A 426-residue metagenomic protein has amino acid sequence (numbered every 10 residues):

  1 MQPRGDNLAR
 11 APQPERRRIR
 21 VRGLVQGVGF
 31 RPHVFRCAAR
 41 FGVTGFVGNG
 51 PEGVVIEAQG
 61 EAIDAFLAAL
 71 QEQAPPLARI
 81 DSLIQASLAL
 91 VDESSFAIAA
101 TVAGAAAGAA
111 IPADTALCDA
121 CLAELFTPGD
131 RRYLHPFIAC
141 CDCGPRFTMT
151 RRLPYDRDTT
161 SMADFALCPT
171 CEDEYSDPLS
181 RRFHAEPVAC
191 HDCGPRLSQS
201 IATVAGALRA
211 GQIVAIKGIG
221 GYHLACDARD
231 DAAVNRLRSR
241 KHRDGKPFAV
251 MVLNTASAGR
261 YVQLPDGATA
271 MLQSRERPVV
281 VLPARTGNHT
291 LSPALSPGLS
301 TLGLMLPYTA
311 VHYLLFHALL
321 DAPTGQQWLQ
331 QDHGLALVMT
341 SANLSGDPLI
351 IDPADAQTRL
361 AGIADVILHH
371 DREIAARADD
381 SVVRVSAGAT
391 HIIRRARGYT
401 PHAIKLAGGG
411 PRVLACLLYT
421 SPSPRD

Functional and structural regions predicted by a protein language model:
M1-P187, H191-P195: Intrinsically disordered, low-complexity, mixed-charge
S87, G221-N288, A375: A phosphate-binding glycine/aspartate-rich beta-alpha loop in the early core of alpha/beta enzymes
R196-G206: N- or domain-start disorder-to-order transition segments that initiate the globular core
V204-Q212, Q326-H333: Glycine-rich phosphate/diphosphate-binding loops that line cofactor/substrate pockets in enzymes
V214-K217, L224, V250-V252, Q273 (+8 more regions): General beta-strand structural signal in soluble alpha/beta enzymes
M271-L272, V279, P283-D347: Divalent-metal (Mg2+/Mn2+/Ca2+)-assisted nucleotide/phosphate chemistry catalytic cores
L320-P323, Q331-G409: Internal gly/pro-rich beta-alpha loop/helix module that stabilizes soluble enzyme cofactors or their anionic handles
Y419-D426: Conserved small/polar residues in nucleotide/adenosyl-binding loops
